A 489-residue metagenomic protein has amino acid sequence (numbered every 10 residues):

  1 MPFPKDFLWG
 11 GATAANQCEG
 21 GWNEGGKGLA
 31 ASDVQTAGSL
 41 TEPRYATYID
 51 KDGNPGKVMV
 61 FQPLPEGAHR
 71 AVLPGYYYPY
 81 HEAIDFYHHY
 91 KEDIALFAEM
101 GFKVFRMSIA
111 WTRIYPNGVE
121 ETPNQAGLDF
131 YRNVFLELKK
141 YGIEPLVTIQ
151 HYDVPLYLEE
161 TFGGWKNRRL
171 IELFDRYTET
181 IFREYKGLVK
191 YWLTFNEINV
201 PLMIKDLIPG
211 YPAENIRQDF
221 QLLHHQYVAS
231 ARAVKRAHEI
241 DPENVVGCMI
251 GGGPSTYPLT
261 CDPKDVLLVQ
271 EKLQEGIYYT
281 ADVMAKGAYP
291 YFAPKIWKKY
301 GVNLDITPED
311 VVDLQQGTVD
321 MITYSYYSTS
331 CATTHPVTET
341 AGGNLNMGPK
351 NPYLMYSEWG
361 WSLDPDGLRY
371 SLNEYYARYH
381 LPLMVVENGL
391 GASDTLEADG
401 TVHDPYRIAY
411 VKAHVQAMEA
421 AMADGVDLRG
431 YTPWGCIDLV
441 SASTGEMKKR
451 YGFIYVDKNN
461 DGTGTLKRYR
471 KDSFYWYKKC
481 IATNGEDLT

Functional and structural regions predicted by a protein language model:
M1-P74, E99, N117-V119, L128-T489: Active-site region of glycoside hydrolase catalytic domains
G75-H89, G164-R169: Active-site mouth loops of central-metabolism enzymes
E82-A98, P116, G127: Internal amphipathic alpha-helical repeat/solenoid segments
H89-A110, Q316-I322: Catalytic domains of carbohydrate-active enzymes, especially glycoside hydrolases
I109-P123: Glycine-rich, proline-tolerant flexible connector loops at the mouths of alpha/beta enzymes
